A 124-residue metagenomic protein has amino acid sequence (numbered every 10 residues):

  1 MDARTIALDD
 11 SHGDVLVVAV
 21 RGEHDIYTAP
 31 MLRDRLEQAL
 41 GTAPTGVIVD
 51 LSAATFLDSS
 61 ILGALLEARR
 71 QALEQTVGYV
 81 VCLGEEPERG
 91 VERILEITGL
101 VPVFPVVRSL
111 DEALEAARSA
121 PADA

Functional and structural regions predicted by a protein language model:
D2-D34, A53: STAS-typified acidic loop motif
E23, E85, L110-E112: Short, solvent-exposed coil/turn elements at secondary-structure transition points
I26-V103: Amphipathic alpha-helical interaction surfaces in cytosolic regulatory modules
R35, D111-E112, A122: Alpha-helix termini
V103-A113: Short acidic-hydrophobic, aromatic-tinged amphipathic segments that line or gate anion-handling sites
R118-A124: A cross-taxonomic marker for long C-terminal extensions/tails that follow the last structured domain
